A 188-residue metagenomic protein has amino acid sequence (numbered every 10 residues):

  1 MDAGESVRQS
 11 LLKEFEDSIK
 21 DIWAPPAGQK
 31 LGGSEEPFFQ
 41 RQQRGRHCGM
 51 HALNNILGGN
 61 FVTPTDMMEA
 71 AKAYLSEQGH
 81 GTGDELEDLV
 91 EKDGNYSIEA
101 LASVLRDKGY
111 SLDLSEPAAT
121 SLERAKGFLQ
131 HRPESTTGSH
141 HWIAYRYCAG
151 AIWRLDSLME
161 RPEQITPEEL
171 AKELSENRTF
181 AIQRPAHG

Functional and structural regions predicted by a protein language model:
D2-E91: Active-site nucleophile-adjacent alpha helix/oxyanion-hole segment immediately C-terminal to the catalytic cysteine
G45, N55, E134-S135, A149-G150 (+2 more regions): Conserved beta-strand elements of beta-rich interaction domains across eukaryotes, especially beta-propellers
R46, M50-N54, E99, S103 (+4 more regions): Amphipathic alpha-helical interface elements that mediate macromolecular binding in regulatory proteins
I56, N60-F61, G109-D113, T136 (+1 more regions): Eukaryotic basic, amphipathic alpha-helical target segments in cytosolic regions
Q78-S135, R146-C148: Conserved active-site-adjacent core of cysteine acyl-enzyme catalytic domains
Q130, I152-L155: Short hydrophobic/aromatic-rich beta-strand segments that constitute the beta-sheet cores of beta-sandwich/beta-barrel
T137-W142: Short, surface-exposed coil-to-beta transition loops
R154-G188: Noncatalytic regulatory segments and standalone regulatory/sensor domains
